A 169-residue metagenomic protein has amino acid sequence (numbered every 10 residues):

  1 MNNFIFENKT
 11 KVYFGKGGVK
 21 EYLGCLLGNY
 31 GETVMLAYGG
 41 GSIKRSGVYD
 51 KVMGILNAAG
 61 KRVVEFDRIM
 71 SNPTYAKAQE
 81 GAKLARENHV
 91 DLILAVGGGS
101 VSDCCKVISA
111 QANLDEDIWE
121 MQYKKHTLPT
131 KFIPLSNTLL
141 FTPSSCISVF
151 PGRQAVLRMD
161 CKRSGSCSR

Functional and structural regions predicted by a protein language model:
M1-E65: An N-terminal, well-structured beta->alpha segment
K9, Y30-E32, K61, E87-D91 (+3 more regions): Short coil/turn connectors at secondary-structure junctions
K20-G24, Q79-G81, E120-H126: A generic local structural motif
Y22, K44, D103-C104, S144-S145: Glycine/Thr-rich phosphate-binding loops of Rossmann-like dinucleotide-binding domains
G40-S42, G98-V101, F141-P143: Short glycine-rich anion-binding loops that position phosphate/pyrophosphate groups of nucleotides and phosphorylated
G47-D117: N-terminal small/polar loop signature for handling phosphorylated ligands or for N-terminal nucleophile
L114-R169: A glycine/threonine-rich phosphate-anchoring loop and its flanking beta-alpha core in nucleotide/phosphate-binding
